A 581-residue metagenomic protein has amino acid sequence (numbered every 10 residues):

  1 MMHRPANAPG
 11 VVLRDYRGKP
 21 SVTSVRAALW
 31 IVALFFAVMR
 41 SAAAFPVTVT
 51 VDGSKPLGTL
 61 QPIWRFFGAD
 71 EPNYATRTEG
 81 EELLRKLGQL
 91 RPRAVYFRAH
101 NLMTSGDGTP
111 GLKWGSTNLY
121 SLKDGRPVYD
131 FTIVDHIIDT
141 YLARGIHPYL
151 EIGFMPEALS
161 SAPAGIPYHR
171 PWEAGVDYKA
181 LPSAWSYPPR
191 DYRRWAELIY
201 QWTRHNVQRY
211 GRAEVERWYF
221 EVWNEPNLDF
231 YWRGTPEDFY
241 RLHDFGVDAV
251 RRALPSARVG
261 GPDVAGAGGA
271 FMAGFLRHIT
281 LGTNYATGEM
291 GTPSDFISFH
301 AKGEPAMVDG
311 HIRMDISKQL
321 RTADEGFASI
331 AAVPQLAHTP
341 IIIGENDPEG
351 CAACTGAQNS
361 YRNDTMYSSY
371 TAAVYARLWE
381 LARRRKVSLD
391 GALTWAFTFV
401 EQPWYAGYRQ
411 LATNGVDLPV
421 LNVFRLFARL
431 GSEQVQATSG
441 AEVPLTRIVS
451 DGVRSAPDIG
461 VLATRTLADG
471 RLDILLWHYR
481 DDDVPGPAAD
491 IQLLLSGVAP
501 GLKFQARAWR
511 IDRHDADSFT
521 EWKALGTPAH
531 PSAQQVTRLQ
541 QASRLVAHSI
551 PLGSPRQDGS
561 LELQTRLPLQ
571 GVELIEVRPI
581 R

Functional and structural regions predicted by a protein language model:
R4-A8, L13-L29: Bacterial N-terminal signal peptides that target proteins for export
R26-R40: Bacterial N-terminal signal peptides
A42-Y219, R233, E237-G268, G288 (+7 more regions): Non-catalytic accessory regions flanking glycosidase/transglycosidase catalytic cores in CAZymes
Y74, M103-G106, E157, W223-F230 (+2 more regions): Conserved radical SAM core fold
T109-G111, Y231-R233, M307-H311, A352-Q358 (+1 more regions): Short acidic, glycine/proline-rich loop/turn micro-motifs
H169-W172, F271-N284, C354-S368, W404-G415: Short, electropositive alpha-helical surface patch
I199, E216-W218, V222-N224, A257 (+4 more regions): Aromatic- and acid-rich polysaccharide-binding/catalytic face of secreted or lumenal carbohydrate-active enzymes
K302-A357, V374, R383-A392: Glycoside hydrolase catalytic-domain groove-lining segments
